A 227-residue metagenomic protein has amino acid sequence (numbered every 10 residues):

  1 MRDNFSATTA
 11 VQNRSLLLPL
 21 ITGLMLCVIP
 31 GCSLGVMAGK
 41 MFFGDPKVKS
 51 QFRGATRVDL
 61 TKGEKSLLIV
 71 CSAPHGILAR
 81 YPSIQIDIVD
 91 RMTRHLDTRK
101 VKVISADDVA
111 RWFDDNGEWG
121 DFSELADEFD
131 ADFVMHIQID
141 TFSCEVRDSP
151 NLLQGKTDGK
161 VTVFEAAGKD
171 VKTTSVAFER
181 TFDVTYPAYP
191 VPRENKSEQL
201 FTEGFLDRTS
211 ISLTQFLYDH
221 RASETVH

Functional and structural regions predicted by a protein language model:
D3-L20: Bacterial N-terminal signal peptides that target proteins for export
P19-I29: Bacterial N-terminal signal peptides
C32-E64, K156, T162-H227: C-terminal/domain-edge helix-coil "capping" segments
T61, F129, N151-G155: A generic structural micro-feature
G63-Q138, T173-V176, G204-Y218: N-terminal segment of the mature soluble domain
I137-D140, V163: Hydrophobic beta-sheet segments that form the core/acyl-binding groove of ACP/CoA-dependent acyl-chain-processing
C144-S149: Extracytoplasmic/secreted cell-surface and envelope-processing proteins
P150-N151, T174: Short acidic alpha-helical/loop segments enriched in Asp/Glu that coordinate divalent cations
